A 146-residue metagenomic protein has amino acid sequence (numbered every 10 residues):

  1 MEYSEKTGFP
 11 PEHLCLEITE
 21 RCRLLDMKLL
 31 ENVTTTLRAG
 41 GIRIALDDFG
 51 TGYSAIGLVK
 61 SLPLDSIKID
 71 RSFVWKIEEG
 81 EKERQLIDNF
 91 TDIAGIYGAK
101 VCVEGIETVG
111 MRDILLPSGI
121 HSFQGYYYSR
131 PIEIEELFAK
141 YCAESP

Functional and structural regions predicted by a protein language model:
M1-S4, R112: Short, well-ordered amphipathic alpha-helices
K6-P11, L37-G40: Short helix-capping segments at alpha-helix termini
H13-M27, G40-P146: EAL-family c-di-GMP phosphodiesterase catalytic domain
L30: Active-site-adjacent structural patch at catalytic or cofactor/ligand-binding sites
V33: Conserved functional hotspot residues or short segments at active or partner-binding sites across diverse domains
